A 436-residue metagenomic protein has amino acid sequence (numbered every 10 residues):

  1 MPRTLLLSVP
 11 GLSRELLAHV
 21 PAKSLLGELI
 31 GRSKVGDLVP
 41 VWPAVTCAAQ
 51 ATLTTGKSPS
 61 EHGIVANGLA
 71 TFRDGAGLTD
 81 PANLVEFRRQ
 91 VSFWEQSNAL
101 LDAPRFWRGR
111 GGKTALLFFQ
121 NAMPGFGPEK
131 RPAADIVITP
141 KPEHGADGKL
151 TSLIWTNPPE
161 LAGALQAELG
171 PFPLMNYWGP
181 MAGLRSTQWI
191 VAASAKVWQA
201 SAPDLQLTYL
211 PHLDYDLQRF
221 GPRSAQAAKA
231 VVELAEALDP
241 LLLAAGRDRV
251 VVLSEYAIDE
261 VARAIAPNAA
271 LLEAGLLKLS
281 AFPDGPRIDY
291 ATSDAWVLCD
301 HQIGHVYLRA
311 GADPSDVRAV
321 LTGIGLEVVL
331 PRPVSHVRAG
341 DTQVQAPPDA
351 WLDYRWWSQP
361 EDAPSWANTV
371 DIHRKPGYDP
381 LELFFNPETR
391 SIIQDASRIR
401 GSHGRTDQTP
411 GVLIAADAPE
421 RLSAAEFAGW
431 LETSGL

Functional and structural regions predicted by a protein language model:
P2-L17, E28-L29, L53, R110 (+6 more regions): Beta-strand elements within well-structured catalytic alpha/beta cores of enzymes that handle phosphate/sulfate esters
L7, L12, R105, W189 (+9 more regions): Generic recognition of stable, solvent-exposed alpha-helical segments in well-folded globular domains
L17-A18, G127-P128, Q218-F220, V261-I265: A short acidic (Asp/Glu
L17-I64, G68, A115: Short, structured active-site-proximal loop/turn typified by the sulfatase FGly-forming signature C/S-X-P-X-R
P21-L26, S224-A227, N268-A270: Glycine-rich, phosphate-binding/catalytic loops in enzymes
K23, V39, P43-T46, N67-A99 (+3 more regions): Secreted, luminal/periplasmic, and some membrane-associated catalytic domains that remodel anionic oxygen-ester
K57-G221, D294-L298, Q302-R309, D313-L326 (+3 more regions): His/Asp/Glu-rich, glycine-adjacent segments that coordinate divalent cations and/or stabilize oxyanion chemistry on
Q345, L383-N386, R390-I393, S397-L436: C-terminal substrate/ligand-recognition segments
